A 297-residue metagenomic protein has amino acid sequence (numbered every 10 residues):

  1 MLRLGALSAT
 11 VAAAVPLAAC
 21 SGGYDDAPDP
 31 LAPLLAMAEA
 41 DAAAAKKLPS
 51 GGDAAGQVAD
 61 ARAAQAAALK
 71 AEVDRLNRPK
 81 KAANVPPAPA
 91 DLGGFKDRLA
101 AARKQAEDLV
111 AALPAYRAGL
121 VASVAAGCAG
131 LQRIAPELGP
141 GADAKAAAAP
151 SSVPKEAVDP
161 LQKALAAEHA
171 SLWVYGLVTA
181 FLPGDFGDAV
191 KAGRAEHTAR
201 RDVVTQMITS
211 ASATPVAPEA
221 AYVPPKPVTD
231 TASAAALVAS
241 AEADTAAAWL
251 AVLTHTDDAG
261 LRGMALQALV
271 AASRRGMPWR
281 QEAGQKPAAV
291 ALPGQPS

Functional and structural regions predicted by a protein language model:
R3, L7-S297: All-alpha RGS (Regulator of G-protein Signaling) helical domain and cognate RGS-like helical scaffolds
